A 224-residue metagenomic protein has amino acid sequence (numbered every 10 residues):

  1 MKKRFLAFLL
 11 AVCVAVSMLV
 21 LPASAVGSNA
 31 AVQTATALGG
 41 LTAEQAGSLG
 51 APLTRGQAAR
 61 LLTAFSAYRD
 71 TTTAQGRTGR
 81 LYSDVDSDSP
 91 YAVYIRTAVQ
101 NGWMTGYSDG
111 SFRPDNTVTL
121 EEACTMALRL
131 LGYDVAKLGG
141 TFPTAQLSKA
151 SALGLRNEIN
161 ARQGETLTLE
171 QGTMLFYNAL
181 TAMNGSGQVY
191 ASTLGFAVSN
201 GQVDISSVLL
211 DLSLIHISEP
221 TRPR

Functional and structural regions predicted by a protein language model:
M1-L214, S218, R222: N-terminal propeptides
